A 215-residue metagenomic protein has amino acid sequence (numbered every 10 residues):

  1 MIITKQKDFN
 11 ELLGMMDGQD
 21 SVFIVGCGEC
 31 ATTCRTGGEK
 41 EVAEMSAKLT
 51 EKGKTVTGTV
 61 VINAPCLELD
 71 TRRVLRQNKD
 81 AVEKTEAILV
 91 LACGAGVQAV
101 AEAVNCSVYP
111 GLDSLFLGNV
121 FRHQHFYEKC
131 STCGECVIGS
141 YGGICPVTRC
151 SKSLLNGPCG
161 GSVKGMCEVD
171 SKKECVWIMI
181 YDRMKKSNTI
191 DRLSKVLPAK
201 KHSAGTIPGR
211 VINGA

Functional and structural regions predicted by a protein language model:
M1-N63, R76-I88, E102-S140, I144-A215: Iron-sulfur (Fe-S) cluster-binding modules
L69-Q77: Charged, often glycine-rich, active-site loop that binds/positions anionic groups
V90-G94: N-terminal glycine-rich "phosphate-gripper" loop used for MgATP/nucleotide binding and carboxylate activation
G96-Q98: Short, well-ordered alpha-helical microsegments
